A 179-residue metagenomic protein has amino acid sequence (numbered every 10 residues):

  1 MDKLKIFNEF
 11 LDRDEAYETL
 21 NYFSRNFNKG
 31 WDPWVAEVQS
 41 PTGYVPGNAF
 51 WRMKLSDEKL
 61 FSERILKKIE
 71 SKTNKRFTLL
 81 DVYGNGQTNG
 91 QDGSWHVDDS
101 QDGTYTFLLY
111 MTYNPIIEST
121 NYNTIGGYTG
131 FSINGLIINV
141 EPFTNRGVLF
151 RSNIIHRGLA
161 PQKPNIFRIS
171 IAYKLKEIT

Functional and structural regions predicted by a protein language model:
M1-R76: Non-heme Fe(II)/2-oxoglutarate
R52, E63-T179: Catalytic core of non-heme Fe(II) oxygenases with the double-stranded beta-helix
